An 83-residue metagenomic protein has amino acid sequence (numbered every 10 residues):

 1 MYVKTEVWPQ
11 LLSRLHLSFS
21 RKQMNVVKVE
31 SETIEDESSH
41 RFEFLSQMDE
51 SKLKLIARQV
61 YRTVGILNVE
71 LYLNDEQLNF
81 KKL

Functional and structural regions predicted by a protein language model:
M1-L83: A conserved regulatory-domain signal marking ACT and ACT-like small-molecule sensing domains and adjacent regulatory
